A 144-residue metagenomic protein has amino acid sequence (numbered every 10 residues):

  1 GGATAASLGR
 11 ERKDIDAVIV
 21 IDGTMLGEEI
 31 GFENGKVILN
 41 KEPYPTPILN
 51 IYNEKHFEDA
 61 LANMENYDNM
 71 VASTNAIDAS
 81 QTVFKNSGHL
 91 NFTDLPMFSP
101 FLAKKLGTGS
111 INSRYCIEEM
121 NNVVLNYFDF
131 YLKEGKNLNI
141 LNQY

Functional and structural regions predicted by a protein language model:
G1, E11, K41-Y44, N63 (+1 more regions): Active-site-proximal structural scaffolding
G2-R12, V18: Short glycine-enriched nucleophile-adjacent loop and the immediately C-terminal alpha-helix near the catalytic center
A6, E29, T93-P96: Active-site-proximal flexible loops/turns
A6-G9, L49, V71, L125: Generic hydrophobic alpha-helical scaffold/packing signal
R10, F32, F92: Active-site-proximal loop/helix segments of hydrolase catalytic cores
K13, N86-L90, L95-Y144: Alpha/beta-hydrolase-fold serine-hydrolase catalytic core, especially in secreted/extracellular enzymes
D16-H89: The feature captures the conserved acid-bearing segment of alpha/beta-hydrolase catalytic domains
